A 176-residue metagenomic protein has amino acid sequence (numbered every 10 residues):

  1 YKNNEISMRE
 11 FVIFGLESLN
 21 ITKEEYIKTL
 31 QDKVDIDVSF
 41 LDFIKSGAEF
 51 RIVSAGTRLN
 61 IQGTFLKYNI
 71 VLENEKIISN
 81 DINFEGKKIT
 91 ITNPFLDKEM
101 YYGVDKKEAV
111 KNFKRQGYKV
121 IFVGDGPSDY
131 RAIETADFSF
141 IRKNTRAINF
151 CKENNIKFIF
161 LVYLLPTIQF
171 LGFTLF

Functional and structural regions predicted by a protein language model:
Y1-N69, N74-D81: Alpha-helical substrate-recognition element adjacent to the catalytic core
K23-T29, T92-L96, K114: Short, basic, glycine/proline-bearing loop/turn elements
I36-F40, K106, G126, N144: Amphipathic coiled-coil/heptad-repeat helices and related helical stalk/stem segments that mediate oligomerization
S54-A55, Y118-N154: Acidic, Mg2+-coordinating phosphoryl-transfer loop and its flanking beta/alpha structural elements, shared across
L72-M100: Histidine/lysine/aspartate-rich catalytic loop segments that bind and position anionic ligands
F84-T90, N149-K157, I168-G172: Short, charged, surface-exposed secondary-structure boundary motifs
M100-P127: Conserved Lys-Pro-Asp/Glu-containing loop-to-beta segment of HAD-superfamily phosphomonoesterases, centered on
F140-R142, K157-L164: Short acidic-hydrophobic, aromatic-tinged amphipathic segments that line or gate anion-handling sites
